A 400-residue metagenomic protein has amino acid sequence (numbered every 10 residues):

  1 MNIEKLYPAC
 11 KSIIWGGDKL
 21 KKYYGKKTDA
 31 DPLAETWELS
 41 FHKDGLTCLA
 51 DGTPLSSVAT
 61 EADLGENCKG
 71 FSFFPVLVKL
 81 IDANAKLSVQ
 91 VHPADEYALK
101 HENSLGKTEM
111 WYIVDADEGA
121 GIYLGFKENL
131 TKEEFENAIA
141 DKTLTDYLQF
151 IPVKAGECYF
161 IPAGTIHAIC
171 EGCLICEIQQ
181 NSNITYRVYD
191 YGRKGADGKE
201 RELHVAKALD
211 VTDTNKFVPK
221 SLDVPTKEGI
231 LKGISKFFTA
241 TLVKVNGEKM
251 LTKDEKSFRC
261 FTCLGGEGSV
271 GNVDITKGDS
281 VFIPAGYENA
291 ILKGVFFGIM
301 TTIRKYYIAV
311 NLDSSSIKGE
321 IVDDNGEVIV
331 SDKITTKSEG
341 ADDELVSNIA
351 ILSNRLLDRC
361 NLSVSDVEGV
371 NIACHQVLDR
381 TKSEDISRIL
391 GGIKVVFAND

Functional and structural regions predicted by a protein language model:
M1-L130, T185, D190-P219, A240 (+2 more regions): Transition-metal
V78-K79, L87, E109-Y112, F150-I151 (+4 more regions): His/acidic/aromatic-lined binding-pocket segments of jelly-roll/cupin-type domains and related regulatory beta-sandwich
A98-K100, I166-E171, C176-Q179, M250-T252 (+2 more regions): Short beta-strand His + acidic residue motifs that chelate non-heme Fe in jelly-roll/DSBH and cupin folds
I139-I184: Loop-centered beta-sheet repeat module
L148-F160, G271-N289: Short acidic-glycine-tyrosine-enriched beta hairpin
S221-I275, D279, G286-Y287: Acidic/His-leaning functional-site neighborhoods
Y306-E344: Short glycine-rich, Thr/Ser-proximal phosphate-binding strand/loop in the N-terminal lobe of ATP-dependent enzymes
R359-V395: Short beta-strand-loop/turn "lid" adjacent to the catalytic site in phosphate-handling enzymes
